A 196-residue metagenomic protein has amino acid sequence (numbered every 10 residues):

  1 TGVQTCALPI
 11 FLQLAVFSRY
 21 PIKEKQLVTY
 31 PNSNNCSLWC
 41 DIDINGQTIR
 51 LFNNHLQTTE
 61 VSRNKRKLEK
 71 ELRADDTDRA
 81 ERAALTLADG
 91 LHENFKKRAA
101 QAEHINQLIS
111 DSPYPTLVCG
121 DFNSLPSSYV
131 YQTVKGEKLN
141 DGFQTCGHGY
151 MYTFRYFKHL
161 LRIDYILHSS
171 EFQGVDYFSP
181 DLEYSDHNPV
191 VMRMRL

Functional and structural regions predicted by a protein language model:
T1-E69, F178-D181: Structured beta-strand-rich core segments of catalytic domains in phosphoester-bond hydrolases
A7-F11, S18-K23, L85-A88, A100 (+2 more regions): A generic short-segment signal for beta-strand/edge and adjacent turn/coil regions
I10-F11, A74-R79, A102-E103: Short hydrophobic/aromatic-rich motifs at helix boundaries and adjacent loops
L27, D89-F95, L117-C119: Second-shell loop/turn segments in exported
G46-Q47, Q57-T59, A80-A88, G147-Y152 (+2 more regions): Short C-terminal domain-edge/linker segments immediately following a structured domain
R66-G90: A solvent-exposed, charged loop/short amphipathic helix patch at secondary-structure junctions
K96-A100, H104-L117, F122-L196: Metal-dependent phosphoester-hydrolase catalytic domains
